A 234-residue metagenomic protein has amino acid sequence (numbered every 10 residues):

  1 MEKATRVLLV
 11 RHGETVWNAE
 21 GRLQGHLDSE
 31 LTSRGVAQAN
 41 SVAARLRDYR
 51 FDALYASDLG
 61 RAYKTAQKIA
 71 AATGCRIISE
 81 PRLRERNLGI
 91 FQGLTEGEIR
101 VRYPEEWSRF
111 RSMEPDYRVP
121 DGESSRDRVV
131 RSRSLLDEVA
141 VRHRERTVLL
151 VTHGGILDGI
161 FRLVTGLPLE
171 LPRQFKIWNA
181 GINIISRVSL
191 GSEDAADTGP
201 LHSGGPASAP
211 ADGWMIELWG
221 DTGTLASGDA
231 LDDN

Functional and structural regions predicted by a protein language model:
M1-T5, L88-R100, V141-R146, R162-N234: Acidic, low-complexity terminal tails and accessory targeting/binding regions of phosphate-metabolizing enzymes
E2, V42-S108: Phosphate-coordination/substrate-recognition cap region in phosphate-metabolizing enzymes
V7-L9, L150: Residue-level marker for buried hydrophobic side chains located in beta-strands that build the well-ordered beta-sheet
L8, E14-I69, R118-R133: Loop-to-helix element that buttresses phosphate recognition and phosphoryl-transfer chemistry
L8, I78-E80, E217: General small-molecule cofactor/ligand-binding pocket signal
H12, H153: Short, conserved phosphate/pyrophosphate- and ester-handling motifs at nucleotide-, phospho-/glycolipid
T15, I156-L157: Short active-site segment of divalent metal-dependent hydrolases/proteases that encodes the spacing between
K68, G159-L163: Active-site signature of alpha/beta-hydrolase-fold catalytic machinery across serine- and Asp/Cys-nucleophile hydrolases
